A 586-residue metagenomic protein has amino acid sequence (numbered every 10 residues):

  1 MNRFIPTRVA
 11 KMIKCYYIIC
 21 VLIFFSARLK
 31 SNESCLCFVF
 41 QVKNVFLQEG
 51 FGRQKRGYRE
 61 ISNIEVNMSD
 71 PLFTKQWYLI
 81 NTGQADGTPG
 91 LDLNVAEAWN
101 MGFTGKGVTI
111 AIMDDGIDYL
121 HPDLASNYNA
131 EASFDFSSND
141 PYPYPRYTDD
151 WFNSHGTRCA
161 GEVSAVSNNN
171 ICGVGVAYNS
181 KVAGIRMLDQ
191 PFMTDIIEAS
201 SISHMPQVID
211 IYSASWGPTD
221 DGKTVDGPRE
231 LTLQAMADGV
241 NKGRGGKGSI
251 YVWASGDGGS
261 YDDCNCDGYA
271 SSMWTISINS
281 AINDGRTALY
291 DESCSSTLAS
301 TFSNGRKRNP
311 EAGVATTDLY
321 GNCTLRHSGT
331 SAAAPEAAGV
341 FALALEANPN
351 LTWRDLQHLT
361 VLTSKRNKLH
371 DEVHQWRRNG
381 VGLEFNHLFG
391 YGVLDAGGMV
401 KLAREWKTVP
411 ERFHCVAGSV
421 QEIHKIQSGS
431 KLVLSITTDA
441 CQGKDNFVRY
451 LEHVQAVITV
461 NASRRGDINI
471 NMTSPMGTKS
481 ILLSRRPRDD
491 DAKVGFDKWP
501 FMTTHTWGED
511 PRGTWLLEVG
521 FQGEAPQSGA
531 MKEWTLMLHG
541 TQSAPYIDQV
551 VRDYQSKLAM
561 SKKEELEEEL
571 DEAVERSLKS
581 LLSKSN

Functional and structural regions predicted by a protein language model:
N2, P6-T7, C35-T109, P122-D123 (+2 more regions): Protease zymogen maturation seam
I13-R28: Cleavable N-terminal signal peptides of Sec/SRP-targeted secreted and luminal proteins
G87, V95, G107-L120, Y128-L231 (+2 more regions): Subtilisin-like peptidase catalytic core
D114, D267-E346, N350, H387: Extracellular S/T/G-rich loop segment that most often corresponds to the catalytic His/Ser-adjacent loop
Y128, H204, I209-S213, G248-S249 (+6 more regions): C-terminal subdomain of the subtilisin-like protease fold in secreted/lumenal serine endopeptidases
G227-I250, D267-W274: Catalytic-core regions built around general acid/base machinery
G256, F385-H387, G392-I468, A530-N586: Secreted peptidase-domain scaffold signal
E518-Q527: Short beta-strand-plus-loop segments that form exposed binding edges in beta-rich domains
